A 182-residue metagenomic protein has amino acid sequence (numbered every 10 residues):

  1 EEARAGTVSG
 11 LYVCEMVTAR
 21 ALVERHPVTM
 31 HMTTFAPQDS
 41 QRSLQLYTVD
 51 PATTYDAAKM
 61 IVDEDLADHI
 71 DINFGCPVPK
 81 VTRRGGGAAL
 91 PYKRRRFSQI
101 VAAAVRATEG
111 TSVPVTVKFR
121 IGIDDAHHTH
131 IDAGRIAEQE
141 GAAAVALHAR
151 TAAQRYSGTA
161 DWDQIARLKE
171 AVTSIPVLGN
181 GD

Functional and structural regions predicted by a protein language model:
E1-D182: Flavin-dependent oxidoreductase catalytic cores
